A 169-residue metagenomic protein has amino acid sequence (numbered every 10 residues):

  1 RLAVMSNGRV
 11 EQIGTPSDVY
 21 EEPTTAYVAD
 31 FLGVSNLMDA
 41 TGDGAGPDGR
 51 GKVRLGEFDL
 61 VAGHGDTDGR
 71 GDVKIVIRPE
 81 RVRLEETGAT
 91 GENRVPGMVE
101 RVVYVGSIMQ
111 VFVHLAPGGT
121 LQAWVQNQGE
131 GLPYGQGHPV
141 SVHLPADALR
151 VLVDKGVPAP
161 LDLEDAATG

Functional and structural regions predicted by a protein language model:
R1-F58: Internal alpha/beta loop-helix hairpins
S35-L37, G46-G169: Non-catalytic connector elements of ABC transporters
